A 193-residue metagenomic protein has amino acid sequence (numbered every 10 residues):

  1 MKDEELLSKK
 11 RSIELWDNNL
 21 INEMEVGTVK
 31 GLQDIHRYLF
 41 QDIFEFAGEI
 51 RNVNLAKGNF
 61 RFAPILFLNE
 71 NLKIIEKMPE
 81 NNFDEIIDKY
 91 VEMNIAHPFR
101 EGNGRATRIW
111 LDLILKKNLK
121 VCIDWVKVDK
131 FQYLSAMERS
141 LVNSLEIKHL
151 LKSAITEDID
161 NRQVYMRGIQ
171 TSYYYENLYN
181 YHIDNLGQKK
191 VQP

Functional and structural regions predicted by a protein language model:
M1-P193: FIC/Doc superfamily catalytic core
